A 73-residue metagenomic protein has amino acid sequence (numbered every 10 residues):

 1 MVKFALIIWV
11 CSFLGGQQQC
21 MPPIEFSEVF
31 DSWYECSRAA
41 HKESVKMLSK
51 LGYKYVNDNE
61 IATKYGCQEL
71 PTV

Functional and structural regions predicted by a protein language model:
V2-G15: Hydrophobic alpha-helical targeting segments used for export or membrane insertion
L6-I8, M21-I24, L51-N57: Short, intrinsically disordered, charge-biased short linear motifs at domain edges
C20-E35: A short, exposed loop/beta-hairpin motif centered on an aromatic-Gly-Thr core
S32-S44: Short, well-ordered alpha-helical segments
V45-V73: Short, mixed-charge low-complexity intrinsically disordered segments
